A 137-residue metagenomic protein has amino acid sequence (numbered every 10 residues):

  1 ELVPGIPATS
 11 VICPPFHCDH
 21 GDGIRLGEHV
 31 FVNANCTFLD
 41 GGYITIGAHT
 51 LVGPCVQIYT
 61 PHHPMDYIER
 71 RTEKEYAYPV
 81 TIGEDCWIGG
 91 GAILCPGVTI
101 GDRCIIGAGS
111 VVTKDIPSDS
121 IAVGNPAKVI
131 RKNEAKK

Functional and structural regions predicted by a protein language model:
G5-I6: Coiled-coil termination/hinge junctions
C13: A cross-family glycoside hydrolase active-site/sugar-binding cleft signature
F16-L26, F31-T99, N125-A127, R131-K137: Flexible, glycine/small-residue-enriched loop-and-beta-strand segment within the central core of proteins
G83, W87, R103-G107, V111 (+1 more regions): A generic "structured core" feature
V98-G101, D115-I116: Extended beta-solenoid/beta-helix repeat architectures
P117-S118, V123-P126: Acidic, glycine-centered active-site loop in nucleotide-sugar glycosyltransferases
